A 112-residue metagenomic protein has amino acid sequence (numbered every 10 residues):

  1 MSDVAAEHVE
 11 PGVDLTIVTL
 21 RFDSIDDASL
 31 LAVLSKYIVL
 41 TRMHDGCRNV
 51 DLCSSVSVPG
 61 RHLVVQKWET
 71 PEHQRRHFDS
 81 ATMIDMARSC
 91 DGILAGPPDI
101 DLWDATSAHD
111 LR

Functional and structural regions predicted by a protein language model:
M1-V13, D51-G60, M86-R112: Glycine-rich beta-strand-turn "strand-cap" elements at beta-sheet edges
V9, A32, K36-R48, K67-D101: An amphipathic, aromatic/His-enriched active-site/gating alpha helix that lines ligand/cofactor pockets
D14-R21, D51-F78: Short, well-ordered beta-strand segments in beta-rich or mixed alpha/beta enzyme and ligand-binding folds
V18-L20, R76, S80-D85, T106-R112: Short flexible/disordered coil segments
R21-L31: Short, surface-exposed ligand-recognition loops at beta-strand->loop->(often short) alpha-helix junctions that present
D26-A28, E72-Q74, A108: Residue-level signal for secondary-structure boundary sites
